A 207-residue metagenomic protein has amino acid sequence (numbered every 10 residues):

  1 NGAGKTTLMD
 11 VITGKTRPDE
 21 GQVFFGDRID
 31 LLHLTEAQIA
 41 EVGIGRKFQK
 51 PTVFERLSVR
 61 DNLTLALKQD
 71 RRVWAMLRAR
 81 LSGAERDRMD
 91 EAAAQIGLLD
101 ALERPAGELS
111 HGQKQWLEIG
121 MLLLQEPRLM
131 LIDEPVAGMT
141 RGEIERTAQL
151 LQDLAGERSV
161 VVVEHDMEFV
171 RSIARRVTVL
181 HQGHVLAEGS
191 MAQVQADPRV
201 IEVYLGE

Functional and structural regions predicted by a protein language model:
T13: Helix-to-loop junction immediately C-terminal to a conserved catalytic motif
Q22-V42, L81: ABC ATPase NBD Q-loop/coupling interface
L32-H33, A92-E108: Conserved ABC nucleotide-binding domain
M130-E134: Catalytic Walker B motif of ABC-type/P-loop ATPase nucleotide-binding domains
I144-G156: Helical segment within the ABC ATPase nucleotide-binding domain
V170-S172: A short, surface-exposed alpha-helical micro-motif characterized by mixed small hydrophobic and charged/polar residues
